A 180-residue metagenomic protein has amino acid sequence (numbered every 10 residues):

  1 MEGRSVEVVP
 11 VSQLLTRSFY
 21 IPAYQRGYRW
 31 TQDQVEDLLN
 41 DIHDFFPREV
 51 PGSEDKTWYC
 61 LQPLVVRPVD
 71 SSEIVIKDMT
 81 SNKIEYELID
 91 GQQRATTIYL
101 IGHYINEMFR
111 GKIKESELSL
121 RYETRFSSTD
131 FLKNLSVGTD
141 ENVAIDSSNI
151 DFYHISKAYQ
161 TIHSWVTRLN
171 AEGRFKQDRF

Functional and structural regions predicted by a protein language model:
M1-F180: Glycine- and hydrophobic-rich flexible loops that cap the catalytic core of alpha/beta enzyme folds
